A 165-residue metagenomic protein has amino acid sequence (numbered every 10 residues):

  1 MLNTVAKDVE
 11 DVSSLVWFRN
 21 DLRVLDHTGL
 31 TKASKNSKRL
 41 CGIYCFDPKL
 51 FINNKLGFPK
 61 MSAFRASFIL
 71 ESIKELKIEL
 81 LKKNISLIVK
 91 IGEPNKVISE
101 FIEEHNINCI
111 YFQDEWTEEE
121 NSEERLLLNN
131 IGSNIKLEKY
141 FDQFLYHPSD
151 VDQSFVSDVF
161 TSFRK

Functional and structural regions predicted by a protein language model:
M1-K165: Trp/Phe/Arg-rich N-terminal binding region typifying the photolyase-homology
